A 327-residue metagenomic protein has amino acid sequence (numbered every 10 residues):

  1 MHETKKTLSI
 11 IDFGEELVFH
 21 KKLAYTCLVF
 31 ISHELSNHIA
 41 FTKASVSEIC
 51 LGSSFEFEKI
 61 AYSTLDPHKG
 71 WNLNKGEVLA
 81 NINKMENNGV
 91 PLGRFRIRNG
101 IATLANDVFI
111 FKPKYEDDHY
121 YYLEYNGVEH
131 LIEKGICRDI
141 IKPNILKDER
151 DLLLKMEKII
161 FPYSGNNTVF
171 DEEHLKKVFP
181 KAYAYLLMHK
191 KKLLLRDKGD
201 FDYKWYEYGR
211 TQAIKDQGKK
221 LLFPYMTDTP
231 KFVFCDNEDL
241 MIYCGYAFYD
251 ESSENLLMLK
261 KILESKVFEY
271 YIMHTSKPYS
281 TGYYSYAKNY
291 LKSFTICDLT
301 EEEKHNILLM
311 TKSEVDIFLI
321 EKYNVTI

Functional and structural regions predicted by a protein language model:
M1-D118: Signature of N6-adenine DNA methyltransferases within the class I
N83-N324: Polybasic, glycine- and aromatic-enriched phosphate-binding surface used to engage nucleic acids
